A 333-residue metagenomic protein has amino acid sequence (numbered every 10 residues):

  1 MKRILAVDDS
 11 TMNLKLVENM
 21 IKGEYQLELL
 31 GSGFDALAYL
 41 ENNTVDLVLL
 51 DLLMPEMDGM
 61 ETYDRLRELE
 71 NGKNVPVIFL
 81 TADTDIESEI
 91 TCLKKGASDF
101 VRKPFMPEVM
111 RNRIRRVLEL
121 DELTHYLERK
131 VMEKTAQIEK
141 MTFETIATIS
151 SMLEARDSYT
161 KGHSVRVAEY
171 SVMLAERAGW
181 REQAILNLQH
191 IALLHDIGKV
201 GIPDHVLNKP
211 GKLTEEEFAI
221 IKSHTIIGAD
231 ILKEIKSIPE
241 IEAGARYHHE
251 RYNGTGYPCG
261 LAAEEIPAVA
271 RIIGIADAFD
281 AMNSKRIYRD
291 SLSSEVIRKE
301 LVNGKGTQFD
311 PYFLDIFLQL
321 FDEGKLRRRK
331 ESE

Functional and structural regions predicted by a protein language model:
K2, T11-L29: Two-component/phosphorelay signaling modules centered on CheY-like receiver
L29-A38, G59-E61: Helix N-cap/capping motif at the beta->alpha junctions
N43-L50: Active-site beta3 strand of CheY-like receiver
M54, T62, L66, C92: Receiver (REC) domain active-site loop signature in two-component systems and cognate sites in sensor histidine kinases
V101-I114: C-terminal output helix
A147-E333: Metal-dependent catalytic cores of enzymes that make or break cyclic nucleotides and related phosphoester linkages
